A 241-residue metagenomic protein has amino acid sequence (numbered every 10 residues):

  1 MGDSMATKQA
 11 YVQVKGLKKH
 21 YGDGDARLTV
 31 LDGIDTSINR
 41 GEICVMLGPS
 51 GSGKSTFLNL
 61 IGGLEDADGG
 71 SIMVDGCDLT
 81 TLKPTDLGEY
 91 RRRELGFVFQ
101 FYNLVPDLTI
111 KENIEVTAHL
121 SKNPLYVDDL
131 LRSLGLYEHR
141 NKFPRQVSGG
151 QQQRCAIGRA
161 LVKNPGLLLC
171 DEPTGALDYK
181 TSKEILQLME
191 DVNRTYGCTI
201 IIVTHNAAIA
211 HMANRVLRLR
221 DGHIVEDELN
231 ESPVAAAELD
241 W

Functional and structural regions predicted by a protein language model:
M1-H20, E226-W241: ABC-family P-loop ATPase nucleotide-binding domain
A10-A213, R218-L219, I224: ABC family nucleotide-binding domain
